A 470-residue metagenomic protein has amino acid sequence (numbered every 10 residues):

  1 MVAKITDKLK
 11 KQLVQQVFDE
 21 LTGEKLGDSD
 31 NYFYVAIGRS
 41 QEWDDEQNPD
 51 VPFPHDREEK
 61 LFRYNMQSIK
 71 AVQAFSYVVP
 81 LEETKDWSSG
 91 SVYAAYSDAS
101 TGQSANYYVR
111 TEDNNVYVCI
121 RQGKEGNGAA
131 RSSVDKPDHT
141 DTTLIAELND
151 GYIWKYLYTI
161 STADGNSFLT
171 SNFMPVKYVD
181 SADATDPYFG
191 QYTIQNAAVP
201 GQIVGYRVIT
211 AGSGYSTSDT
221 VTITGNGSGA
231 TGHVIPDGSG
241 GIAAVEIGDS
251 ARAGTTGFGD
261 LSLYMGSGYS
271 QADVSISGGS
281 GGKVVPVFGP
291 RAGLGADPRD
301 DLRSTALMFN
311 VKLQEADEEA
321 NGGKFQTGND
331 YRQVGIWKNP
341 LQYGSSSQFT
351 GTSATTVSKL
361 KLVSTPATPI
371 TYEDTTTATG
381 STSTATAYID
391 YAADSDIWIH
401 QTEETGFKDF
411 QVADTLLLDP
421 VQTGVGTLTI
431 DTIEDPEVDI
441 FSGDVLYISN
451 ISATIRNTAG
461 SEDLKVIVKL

Functional and structural regions predicted by a protein language model:
M1-V199, G281-K283, G293, F349-G351 (+6 more regions): Tryptophan-rich substrate-binding surfaces of secreted polymer-degrading and adhesive proteins
D150-L470: Conserved, function-critical positions that sit in or immediately flank catalytic and ligand-binding motifs
